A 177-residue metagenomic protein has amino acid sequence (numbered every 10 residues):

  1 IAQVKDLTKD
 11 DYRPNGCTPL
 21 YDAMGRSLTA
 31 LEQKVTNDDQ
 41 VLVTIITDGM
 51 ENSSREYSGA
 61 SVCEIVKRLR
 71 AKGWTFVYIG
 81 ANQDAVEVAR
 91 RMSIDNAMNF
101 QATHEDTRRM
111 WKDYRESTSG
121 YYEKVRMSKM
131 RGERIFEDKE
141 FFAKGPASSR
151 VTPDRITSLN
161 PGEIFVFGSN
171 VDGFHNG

Functional and structural regions predicted by a protein language model:
I1-G145: Acidic, low-complexity intrinsically disordered regions
G145-G177: Macrodomain-like recognition of ADP-ribose-binding/processing modules
